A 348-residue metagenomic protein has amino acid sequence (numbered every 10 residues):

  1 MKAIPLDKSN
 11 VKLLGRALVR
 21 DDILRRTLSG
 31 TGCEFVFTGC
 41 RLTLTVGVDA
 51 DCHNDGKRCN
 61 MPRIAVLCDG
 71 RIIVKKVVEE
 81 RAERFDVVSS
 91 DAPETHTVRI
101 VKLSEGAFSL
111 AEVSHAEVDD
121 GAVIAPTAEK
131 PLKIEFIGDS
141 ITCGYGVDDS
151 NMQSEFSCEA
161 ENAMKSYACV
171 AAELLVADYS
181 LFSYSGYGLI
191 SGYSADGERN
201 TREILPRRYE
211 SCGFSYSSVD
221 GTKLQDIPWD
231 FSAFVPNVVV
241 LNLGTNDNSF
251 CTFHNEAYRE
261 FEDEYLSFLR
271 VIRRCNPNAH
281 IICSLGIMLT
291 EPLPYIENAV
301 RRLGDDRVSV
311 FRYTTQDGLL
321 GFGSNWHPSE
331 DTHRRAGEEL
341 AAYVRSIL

Functional and structural regions predicted by a protein language model:
M1-I137, I141-A163: N-terminal secretory targeting modules
L28-G30, V147, Q153-N255, R259 (+2 more regions): Conserved SGNH/GDSL esterase-like catalytic core that processes O-acyl groups on lipids and polysaccharides
E129, F234, R273-N276: Short, conserved loop/helix-junction motifs that constitute active-site signature segments in enzyme catalytic cores
K133-I137, T142, Y179-S183, N237-N242 (+2 more regions): Structural recognition of the beta-strand scaffold that forms the well-ordered cores of secreted hydrolase catalytic
F261, Y265, H333: Aromatic/hydrophobic pocket-lining residues that form the small-molecule binding cavity in soluble enzyme cores
P277-N278, G304: Proline-centered flexible-loop/turn and helix-kink motifs
I287-L348: Catalytic His-Asp segment of secreted/periplasmic serine-dependent ester chemistry enzymes
